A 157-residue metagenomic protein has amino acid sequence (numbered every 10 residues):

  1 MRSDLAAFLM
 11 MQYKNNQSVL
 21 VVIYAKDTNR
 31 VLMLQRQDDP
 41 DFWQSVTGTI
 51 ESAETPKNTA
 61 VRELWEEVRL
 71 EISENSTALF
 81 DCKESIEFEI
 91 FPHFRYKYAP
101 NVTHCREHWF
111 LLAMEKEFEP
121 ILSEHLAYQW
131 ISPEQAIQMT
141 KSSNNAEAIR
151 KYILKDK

Functional and structural regions predicted by a protein language model:
S3, P133, I137-K157: Charged phosphate-binding loop/patch that engages nucleotide di/tri-phosphates or the phosphate backbone of nucleic
A6-V31, S52: Conserved N-terminal beta-strand and adjoining loop/helix that marks the start of the Nudix/MutT-like hydrolase domain
Y24-K26, Q35, A113: A generic structural motif
N29, F42, F118-P120: Residue-level signal for secondary-structure boundary sites
L32-L34, A136: Conserved short hydrophobic patches within well-ordered secondary structure
Q37-P40: Short connector loops/turns at beta-strand edges and beta->alpha or beta->beta junctions
Q44-G48: A short gly/proline-enriched turn/hairpin at secondary-structure junctions
I50-N144: Unchanged
